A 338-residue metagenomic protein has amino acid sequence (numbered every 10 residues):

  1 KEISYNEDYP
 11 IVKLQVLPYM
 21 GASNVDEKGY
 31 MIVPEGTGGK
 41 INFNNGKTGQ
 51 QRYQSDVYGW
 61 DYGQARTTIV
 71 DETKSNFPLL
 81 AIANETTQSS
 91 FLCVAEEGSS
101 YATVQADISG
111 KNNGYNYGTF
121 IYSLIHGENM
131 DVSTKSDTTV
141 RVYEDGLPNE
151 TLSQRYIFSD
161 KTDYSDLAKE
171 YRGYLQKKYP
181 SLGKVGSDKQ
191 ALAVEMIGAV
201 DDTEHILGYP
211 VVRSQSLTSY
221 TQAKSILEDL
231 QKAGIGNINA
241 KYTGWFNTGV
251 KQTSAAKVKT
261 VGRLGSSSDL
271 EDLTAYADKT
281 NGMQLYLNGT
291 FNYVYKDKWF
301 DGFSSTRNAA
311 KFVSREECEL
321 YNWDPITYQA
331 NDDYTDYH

Functional and structural regions predicted by a protein language model:
K1-L217, K224-A233, N237-I238: Carbohydrate-recognition beta-sandwich/jelly-roll modules in extracellular/periplasmic carbohydrate-active proteins
S187-A275, T280-M283, L287-Y337: Aromatic-lined carbohydrate-binding/catalytic grooves of carbohydrate-active enzymes
